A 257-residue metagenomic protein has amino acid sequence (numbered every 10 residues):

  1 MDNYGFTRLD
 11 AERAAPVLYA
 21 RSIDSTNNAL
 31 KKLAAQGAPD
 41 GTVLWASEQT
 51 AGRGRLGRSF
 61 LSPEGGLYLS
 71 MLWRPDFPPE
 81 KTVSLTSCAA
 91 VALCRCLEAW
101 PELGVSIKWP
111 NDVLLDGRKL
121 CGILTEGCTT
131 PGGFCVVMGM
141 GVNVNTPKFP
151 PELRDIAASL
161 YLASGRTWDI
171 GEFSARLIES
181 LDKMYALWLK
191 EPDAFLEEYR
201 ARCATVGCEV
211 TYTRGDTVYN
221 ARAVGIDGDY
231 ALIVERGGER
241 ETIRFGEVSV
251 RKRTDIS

Functional and structural regions predicted by a protein language model:
M1-A99, C121, I256-S257: N-terminal lobe of the biotin/lipoate ligase/transferase fold
D2-N3, E12-P16, S84-V105, L115-S257: Long, positively charged amphipathic alpha-helical accessory segments at protein N-termini or as interdomain linkers
D112: Conserved active-site carboxylates
